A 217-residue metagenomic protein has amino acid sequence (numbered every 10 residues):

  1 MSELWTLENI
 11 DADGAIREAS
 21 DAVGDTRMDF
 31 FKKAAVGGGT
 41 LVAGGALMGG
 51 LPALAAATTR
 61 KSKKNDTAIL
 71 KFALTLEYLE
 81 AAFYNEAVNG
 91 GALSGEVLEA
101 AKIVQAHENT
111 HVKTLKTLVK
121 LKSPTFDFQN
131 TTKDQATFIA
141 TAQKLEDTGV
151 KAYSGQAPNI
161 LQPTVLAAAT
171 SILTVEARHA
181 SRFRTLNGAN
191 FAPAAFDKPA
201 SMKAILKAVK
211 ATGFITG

Functional and structural regions predicted by a protein language model:
S2-T26, A35-V36, A46-G217: All-alpha RGS (Regulator of G-protein Signaling) helical domain and cognate RGS-like helical scaffolds
K32: Phosphate-coordinating loops and pocket residues in cytosolic domains that bind phosphorylated ligands
L41-G45: Hydrophobic alpha-helical transmembrane segments in multi-pass membrane proteins
